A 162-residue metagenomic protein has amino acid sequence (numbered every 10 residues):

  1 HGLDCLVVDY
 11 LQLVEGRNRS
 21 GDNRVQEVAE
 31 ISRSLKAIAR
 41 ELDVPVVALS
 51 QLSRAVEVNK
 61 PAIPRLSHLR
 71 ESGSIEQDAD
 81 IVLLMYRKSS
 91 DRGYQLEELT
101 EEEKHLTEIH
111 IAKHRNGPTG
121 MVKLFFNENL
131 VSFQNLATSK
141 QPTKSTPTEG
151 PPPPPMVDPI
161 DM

Functional and structural regions predicted by a protein language model:
H1-L3, R19-S20, R33-L42, A55-M162: C-terminal regions of RecA-like/P-loop NTPase motor modules
L13, R54: Residues immediately C-terminal
E15-N23: Conserved ATPase-coupling elements of RecA-like P-loop NTPase cores
Q26-E27: Acidic, glycine-rich A-domain
E30: Gly/Ser/Thr-rich active-site loops/lids in small-molecule metabolic enzymes that frequently grip phosphoryl groups
L49-Q51: Conserved H-loop
